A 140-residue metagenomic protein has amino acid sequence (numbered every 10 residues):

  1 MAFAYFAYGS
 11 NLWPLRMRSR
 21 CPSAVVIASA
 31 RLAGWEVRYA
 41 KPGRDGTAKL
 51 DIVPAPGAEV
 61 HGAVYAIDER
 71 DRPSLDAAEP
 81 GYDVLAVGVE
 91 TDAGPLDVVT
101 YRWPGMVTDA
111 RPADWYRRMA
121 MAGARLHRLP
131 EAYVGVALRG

Functional and structural regions predicted by a protein language model:
M1-G140: Glycine-aromatic micro-motifs
